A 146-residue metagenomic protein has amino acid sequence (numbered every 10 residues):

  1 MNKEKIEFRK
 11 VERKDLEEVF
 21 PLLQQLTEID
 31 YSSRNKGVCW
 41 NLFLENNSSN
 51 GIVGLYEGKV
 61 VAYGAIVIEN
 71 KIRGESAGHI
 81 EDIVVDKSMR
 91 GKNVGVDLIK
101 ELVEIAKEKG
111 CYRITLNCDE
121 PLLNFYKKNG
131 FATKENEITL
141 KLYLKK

Functional and structural regions predicted by a protein language model:
M1-K14, K146: Conserved N-terminal entry element of GNAT/NAT acetyltransferase domains
K10-K14, E18-P21, Q25-E75: Acetyl-CoA-dependent GNAT
E12, D86, R90, D119: Residue-level recognition of the GNAT/N-acetyltransferase active site
V53, A65, H79, V84 (+2 more regions): Conserved beta-strand segments that form the floor/walls of ligand-binding pockets within enzyme and binding domains
E69-I80, R90, N136: A conserved beta-turn-beta hairpin within the catalytic core of GNAT-like acetyltransferases that forms part
V85, G91-E104: Conserved acetyl-CoA-binding loop-helix of GNAT-fold acetyltransferases
A106-C118: Conserved GNAT acetyl-CoA-binding A-motif
T115-N117, P121-L123, K127, A132-K146: Conserved catalytic-core motifs of GNAT/GCN5-like acyltransferases
